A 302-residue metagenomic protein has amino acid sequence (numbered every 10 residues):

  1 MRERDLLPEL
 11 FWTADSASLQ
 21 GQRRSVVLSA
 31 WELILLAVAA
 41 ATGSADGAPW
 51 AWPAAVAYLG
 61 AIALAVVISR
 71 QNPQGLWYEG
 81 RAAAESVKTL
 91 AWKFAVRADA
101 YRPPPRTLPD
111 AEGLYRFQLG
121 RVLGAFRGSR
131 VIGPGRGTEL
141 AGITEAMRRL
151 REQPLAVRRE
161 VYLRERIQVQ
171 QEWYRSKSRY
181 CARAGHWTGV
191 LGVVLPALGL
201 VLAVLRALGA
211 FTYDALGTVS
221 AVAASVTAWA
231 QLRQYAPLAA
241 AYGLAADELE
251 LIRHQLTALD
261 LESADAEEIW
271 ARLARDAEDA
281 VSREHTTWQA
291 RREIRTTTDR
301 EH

Functional and structural regions predicted by a protein language model:
M1-H302: Conserved non-transmembrane functional hotspots
